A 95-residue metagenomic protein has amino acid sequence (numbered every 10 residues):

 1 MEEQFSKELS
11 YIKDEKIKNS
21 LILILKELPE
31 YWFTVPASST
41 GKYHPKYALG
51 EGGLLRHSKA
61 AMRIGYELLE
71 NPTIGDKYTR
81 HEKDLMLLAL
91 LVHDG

Functional and structural regions predicted by a protein language model:
M1-G95: Metal-dependent phosphohydrolase cores
